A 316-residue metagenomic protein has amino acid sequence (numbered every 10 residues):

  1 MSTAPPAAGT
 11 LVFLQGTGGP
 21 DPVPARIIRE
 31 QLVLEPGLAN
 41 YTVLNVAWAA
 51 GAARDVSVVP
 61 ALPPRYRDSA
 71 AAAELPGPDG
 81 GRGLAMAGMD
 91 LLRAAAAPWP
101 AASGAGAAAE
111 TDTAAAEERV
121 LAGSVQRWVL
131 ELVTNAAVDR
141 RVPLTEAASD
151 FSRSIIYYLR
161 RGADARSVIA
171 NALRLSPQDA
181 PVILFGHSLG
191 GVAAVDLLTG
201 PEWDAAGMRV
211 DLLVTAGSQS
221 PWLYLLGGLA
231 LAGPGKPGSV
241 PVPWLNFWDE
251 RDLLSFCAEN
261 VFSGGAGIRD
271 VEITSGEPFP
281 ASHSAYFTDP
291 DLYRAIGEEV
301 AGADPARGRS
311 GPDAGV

Functional and structural regions predicted by a protein language model:
M1-V58, A114-F185, G191-V316: Lipid deacylating catalytic domains
V43-T111: N-terminal accessory alpha/beta regions
